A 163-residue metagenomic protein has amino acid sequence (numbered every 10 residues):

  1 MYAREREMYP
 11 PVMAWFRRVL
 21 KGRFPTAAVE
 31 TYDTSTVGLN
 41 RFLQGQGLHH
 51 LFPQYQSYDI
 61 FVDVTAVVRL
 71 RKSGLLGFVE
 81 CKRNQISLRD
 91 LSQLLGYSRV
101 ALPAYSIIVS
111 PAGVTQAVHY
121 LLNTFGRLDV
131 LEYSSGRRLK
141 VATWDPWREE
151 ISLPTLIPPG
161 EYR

Functional and structural regions predicted by a protein language model:
M1-A28: Nuclease catalytic cores
Y2, E80-S87: Short, charged/polar micro-motifs that form catalytic or ligand-binding hotspots
A3, P10-A14, G126-R163: Intrinsically disordered, low-complexity terminal regions enriched in charged/polar residues
V12, V64-A66, L75-R83, Y97: Conserved catalytic cores of phosphodiester-cleaving nucleases, focusing on short active-site segments
V19-P25, V68-K72, G126-Y133: Alpha-helix termini
T26-L75, I86, E149-E161: Active-site metal-binding core of divalent-cation-utilizing nuclease and nuclease-like domains
D63, D90-Q93: Well-ordered alpha-helical segments embedded in enzymatic catalytic cores
Q85-D90, R99-R137, V141-P146: Nucleic-acid nuclease catalytic cores
